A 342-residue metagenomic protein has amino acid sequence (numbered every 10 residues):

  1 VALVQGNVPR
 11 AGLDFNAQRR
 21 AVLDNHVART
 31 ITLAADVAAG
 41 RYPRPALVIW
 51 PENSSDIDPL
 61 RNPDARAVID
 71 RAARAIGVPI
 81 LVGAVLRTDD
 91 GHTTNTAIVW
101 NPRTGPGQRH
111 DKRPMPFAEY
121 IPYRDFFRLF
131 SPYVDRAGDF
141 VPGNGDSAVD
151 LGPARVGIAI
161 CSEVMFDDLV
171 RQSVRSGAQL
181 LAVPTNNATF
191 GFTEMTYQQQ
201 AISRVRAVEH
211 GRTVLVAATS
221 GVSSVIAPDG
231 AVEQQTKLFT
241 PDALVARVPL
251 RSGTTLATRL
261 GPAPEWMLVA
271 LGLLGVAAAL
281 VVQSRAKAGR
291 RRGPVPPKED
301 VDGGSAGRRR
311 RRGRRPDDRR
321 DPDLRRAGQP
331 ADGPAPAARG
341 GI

Functional and structural regions predicted by a protein language model:
V1-I342: Enzyme catalytic cores with a strong preference for nitrogen-chemistry domains
